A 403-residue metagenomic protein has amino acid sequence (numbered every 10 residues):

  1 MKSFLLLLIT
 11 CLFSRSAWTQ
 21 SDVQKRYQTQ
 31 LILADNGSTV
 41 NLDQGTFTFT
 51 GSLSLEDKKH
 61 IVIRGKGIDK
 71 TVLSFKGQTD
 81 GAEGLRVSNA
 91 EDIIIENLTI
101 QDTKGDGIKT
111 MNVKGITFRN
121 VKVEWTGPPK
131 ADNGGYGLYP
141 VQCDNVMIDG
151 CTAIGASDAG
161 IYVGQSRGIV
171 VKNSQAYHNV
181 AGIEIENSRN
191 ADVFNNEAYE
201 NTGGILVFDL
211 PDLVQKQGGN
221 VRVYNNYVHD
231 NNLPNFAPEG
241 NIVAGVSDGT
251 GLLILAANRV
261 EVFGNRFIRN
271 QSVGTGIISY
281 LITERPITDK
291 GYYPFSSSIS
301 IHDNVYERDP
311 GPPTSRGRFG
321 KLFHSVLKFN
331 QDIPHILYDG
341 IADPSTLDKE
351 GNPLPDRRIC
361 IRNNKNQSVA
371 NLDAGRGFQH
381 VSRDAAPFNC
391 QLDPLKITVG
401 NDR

Functional and structural regions predicted by a protein language model:
F4-L12: Sec-dependent N-terminal signal peptides
S14-S16: N-terminal signal peptide c-region/cleavage motif recognized by signal peptidases
Q20-K25, N41, D57-K104, G127: Right-handed parallel beta-helix/beta-spiral solenoid domain characteristic of secreted/periplasmic
Y27-A34, T48-D57, I63, S74 (+4 more regions): Short, T/G/N/S-enriched strand-turn elements that build extracellular solenoid repeat scaffolds
Y27-Q28, T50, K76-R86, D102-K109 (+8 more regions): Extracellular beta-strand/beta-solenoid scaffold signature
D35, D57-K59, I68, L85 (+27 more regions): Parallel beta-helix/beta-solenoid
T283, D289-S297, H302-R403: Acidic, glycine- and Ser/Thr-rich low-complexity intrinsically disordered tracts in extracellular/secreted proteins
